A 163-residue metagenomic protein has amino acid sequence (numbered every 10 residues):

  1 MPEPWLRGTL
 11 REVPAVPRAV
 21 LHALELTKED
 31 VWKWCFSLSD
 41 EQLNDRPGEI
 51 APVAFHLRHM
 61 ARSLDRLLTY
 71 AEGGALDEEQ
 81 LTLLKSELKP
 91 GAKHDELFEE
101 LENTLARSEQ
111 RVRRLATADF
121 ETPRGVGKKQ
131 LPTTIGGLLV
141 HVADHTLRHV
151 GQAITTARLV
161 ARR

Functional and structural regions predicted by a protein language model:
M1-T9, P17, L21-E25, W32 (+2 more regions): Short, contiguous alpha-helical
V20, L24, K28-V31, C35 (+2 more regions): Hydrophobic alpha-helical core bundles mediating ligand binding, dimerization, or RNAP-core interactions
C35, A71, V112-L115: Hydrophobic residues in alpha-helical segments
S86-V126, G137-V142, T146: Acidic/histidine-rich alpha-helical segments that form the ligand environment of transition-metal centers
